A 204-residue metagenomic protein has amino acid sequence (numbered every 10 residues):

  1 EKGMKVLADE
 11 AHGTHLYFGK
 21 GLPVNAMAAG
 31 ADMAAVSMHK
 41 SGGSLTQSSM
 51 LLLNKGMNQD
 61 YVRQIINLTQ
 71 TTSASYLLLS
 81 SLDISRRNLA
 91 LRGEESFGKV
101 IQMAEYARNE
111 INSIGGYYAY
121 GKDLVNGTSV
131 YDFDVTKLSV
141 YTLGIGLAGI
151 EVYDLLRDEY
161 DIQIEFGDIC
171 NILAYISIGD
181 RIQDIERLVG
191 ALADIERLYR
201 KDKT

Functional and structural regions predicted by a protein language model:
E1-L124: Conserved PLP-enzyme active-site core in the AAT-like
N112-T204: Conserved C-terminal alpha-helix-loop-beta "cap" of PLP-dependent enzymes that closes/shapes the active-site mouth
